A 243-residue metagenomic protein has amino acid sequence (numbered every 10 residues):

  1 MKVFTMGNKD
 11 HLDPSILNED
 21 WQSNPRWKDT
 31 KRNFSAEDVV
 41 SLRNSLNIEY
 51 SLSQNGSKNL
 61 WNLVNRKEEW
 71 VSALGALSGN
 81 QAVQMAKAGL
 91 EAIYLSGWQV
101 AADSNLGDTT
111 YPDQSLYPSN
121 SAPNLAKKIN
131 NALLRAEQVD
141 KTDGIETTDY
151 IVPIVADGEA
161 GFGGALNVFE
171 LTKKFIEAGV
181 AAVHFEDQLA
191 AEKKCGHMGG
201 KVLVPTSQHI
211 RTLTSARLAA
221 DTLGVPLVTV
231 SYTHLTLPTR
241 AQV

Functional and structural regions predicted by a protein language model:
W21, M85, D157, G179 (+1 more regions): Conserved, mostly hydrophobic/aromatic
N24-R26, T30-G75, D143-E146: N-terminal amphipathic alpha-helix/helix-capping segment at the start of soluble metabolic enzymes
E68-W70, L90-E91, Y150-V152, V180-A181 (+1 more regions): Short, well-ordered coil/turn segments that N-cap beta-strands
S72-G75, I93-L95, I154-G158, V183-F185 (+1 more regions): Hydrophobic faces of well-ordered beta-strands that scaffold small-molecule active sites in alpha/beta enzyme cores
A73-N80, N120-S121, E159-I176, T206-R211: Glycine-rich anion/phosphate-binding loops
Y94-P123, H184-T206: Glycine-rich, proline-tolerant flexible connector loops at the mouths of alpha/beta enzymes
T110-V155, K201-G224: Alpha-helix-loop-beta-strand connector modules within alpha/beta enzyme cores
T233-T239: Conserved small/polar residues in nucleotide/adenosyl-binding loops
